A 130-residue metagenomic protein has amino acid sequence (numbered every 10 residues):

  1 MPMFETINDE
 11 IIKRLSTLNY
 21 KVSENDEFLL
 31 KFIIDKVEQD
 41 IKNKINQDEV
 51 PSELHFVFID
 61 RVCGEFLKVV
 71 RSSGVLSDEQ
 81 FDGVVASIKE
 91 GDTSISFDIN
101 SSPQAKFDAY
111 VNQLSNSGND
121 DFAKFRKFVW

Functional and structural regions predicted by a protein language model:
M1-V57, K106-W130: Conserved short "hinge" loops at termini or chain/domain junctions
P51-S73: Mature extracytoplasmic domains of secretory-pathway proteins
E65-W130: Short loop/turn elements at secondary-structure junctions
